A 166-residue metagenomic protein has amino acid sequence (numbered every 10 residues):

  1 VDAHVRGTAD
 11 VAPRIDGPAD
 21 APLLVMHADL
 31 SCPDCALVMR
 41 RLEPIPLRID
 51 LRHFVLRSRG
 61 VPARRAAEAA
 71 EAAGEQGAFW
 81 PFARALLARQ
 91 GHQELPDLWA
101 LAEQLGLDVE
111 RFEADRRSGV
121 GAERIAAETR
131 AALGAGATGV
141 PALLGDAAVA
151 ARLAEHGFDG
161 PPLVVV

Functional and structural regions predicted by a protein language model:
D2-P22: A short beta-strand-turn-helix
H4, L23-A28, D34-P44, A100-V166: C-terminal cap of thioredoxin/glutaredoxin-like
A9, A19, S58-G60, P141: Solvent-exposed, flexible loop/coil residues
A9-D10, V55-L56, A126-A127: Short secondary-structure boundary micro-motifs
V11, D50, F112: Glycine-rich, flexible loop/turn motifs
I15-P18, P46, G134: Short glycine/proline-enriched loop/turn "hinge" motifs that connect secondary-structure elements and lie
L23-Q104, D108: Structural alpha/beta surface segment adjacent to cysteine/selenocysteine redox centers across thiol/disulfide enzymes
